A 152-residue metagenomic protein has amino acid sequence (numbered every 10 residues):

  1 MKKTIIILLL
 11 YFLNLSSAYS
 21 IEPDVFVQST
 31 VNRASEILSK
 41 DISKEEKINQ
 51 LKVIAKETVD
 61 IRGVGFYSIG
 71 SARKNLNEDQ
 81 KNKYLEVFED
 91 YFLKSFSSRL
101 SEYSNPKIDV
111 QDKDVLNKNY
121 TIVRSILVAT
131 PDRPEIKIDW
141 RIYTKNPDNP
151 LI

Functional and structural regions predicted by a protein language model:
T4-S16: Sec-dependent N-terminal signal peptides
I7-L8, E45, V115-Y120, P134 (+1 more regions): A broad, structure-centric signal for solvent-exposed, well-ordered loop/edge residues that line or flank functional
E22-L100: Early exported N-terminus immediately downstream of N-terminal targeting peptides
K94-D139: Surface-exposed, charged secondary-structure patches
E135-I152: Short beta-strand edge/turn micro-motifs at domain boundaries
